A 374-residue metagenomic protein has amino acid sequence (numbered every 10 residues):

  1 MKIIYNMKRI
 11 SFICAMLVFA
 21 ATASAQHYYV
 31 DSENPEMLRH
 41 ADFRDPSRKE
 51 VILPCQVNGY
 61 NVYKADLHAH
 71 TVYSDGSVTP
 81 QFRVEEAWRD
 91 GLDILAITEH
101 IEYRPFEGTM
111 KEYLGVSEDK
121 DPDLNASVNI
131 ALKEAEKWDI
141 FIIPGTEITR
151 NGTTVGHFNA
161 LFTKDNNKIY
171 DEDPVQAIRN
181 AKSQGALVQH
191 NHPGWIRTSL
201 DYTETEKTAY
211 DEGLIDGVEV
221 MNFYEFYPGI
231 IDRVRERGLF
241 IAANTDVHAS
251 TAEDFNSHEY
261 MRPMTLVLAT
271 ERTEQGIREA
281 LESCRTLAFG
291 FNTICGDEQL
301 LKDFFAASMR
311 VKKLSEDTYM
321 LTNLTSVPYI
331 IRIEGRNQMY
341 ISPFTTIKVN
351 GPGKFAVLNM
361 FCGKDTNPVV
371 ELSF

Functional and structural regions predicted by a protein language model:
N6-A15: Sec-dependent signal peptide recognition, specifically the positively charged N-region followed immediately by
M16-S24: Hydrophobic h-region of N-terminal signal peptides that target proteins for export in Gram-negative bacteria
Q26-D66, V84, G152-T163, T198-F374: Charged catalytic cores and adjacent phosphate/nucleic-acid-binding surfaces used for phosphate/nucleic-acid chemistry
E36-L187, N191, G213, V220-M221 (+1 more regions): A metal-dependent hydrolase metal-coordination microenvironment
Y73, W195-S199: Short, small-residue-enriched loops and turns at beta-alpha junctions that line or gate enzyme active sites
H100, I148, G194, V247 (+1 more regions): Residue-level "edge-of-site" marker
L187, P193, Y202-E204: His/acidic metal-ligating clusters that form di-metal
